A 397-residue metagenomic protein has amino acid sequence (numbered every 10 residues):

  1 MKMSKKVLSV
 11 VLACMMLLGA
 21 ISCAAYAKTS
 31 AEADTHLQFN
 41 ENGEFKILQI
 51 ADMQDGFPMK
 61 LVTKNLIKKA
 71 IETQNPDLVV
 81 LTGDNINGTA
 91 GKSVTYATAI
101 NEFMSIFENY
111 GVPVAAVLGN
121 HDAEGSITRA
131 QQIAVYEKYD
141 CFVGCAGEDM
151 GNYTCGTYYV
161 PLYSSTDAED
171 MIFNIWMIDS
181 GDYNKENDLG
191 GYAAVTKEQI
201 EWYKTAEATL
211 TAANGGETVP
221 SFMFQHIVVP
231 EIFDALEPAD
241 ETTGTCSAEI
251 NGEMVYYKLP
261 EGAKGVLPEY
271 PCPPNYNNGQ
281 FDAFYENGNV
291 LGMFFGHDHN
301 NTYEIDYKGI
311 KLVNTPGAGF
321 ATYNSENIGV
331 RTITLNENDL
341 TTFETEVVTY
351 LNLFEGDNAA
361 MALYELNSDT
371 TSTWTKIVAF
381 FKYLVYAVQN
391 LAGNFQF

Functional and structural regions predicted by a protein language model:
S4-Y26: Sec-dependent N-terminal signal peptides of Gram-positive bacterial secreted proteins and lipoproteins
A20-A33, F395-F397: Sec-dependent signal peptide cleavage junction
A27-T98, E102-F103: N-terminal active-site segment of His-dependent metallophosphoesterases
S30-D34, A99-G216: Extended active-site neighborhood of metal-dependent phosphoesterases/phosphodiesterases
G56-P58, N87-A90, A116-T128, Y183-E186 (+4 more regions): Active-site environment of divalent metal-dependent phosphoester hydrolases
M59-V62, G83-S105, D122-C141, A235 (+1 more regions): Metal-dependent catalytic neighborhoods of phosphoester/phosphodiester hydrolases
Q74-L78, N174-W176, L189-D298, T302: His/acidic metal-ligating clusters that form di-metal
L162-Y163, I175, P271-C272, N278-N287 (+1 more regions): Binuclear metal-dependent phosphoesterase catalytic core
